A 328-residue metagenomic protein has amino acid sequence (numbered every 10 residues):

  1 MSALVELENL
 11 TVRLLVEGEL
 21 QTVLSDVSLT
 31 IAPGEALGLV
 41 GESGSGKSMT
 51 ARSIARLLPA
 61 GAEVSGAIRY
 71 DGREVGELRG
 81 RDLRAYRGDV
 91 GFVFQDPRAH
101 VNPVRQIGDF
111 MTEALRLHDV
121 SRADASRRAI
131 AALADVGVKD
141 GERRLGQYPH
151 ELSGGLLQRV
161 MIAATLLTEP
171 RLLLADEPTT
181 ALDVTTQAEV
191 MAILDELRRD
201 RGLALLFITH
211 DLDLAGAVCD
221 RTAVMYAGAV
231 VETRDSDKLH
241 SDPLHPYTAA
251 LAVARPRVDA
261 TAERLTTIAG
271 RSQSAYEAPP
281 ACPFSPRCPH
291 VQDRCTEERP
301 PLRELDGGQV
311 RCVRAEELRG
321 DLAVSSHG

Functional and structural regions predicted by a protein language model:
L20, K139-L145, T233-G328: Short catalytic/signature loops enriched in Gly
R56, P178, L182-E263: P-loop NTP-binding/switch modules centered on Walker-like glycine-rich loops
L58-P59, V75-G91, D109, L117 (+2 more regions): ABC ATPase NBD coupling module
E63-E74: Conserved ABC transporter NBD signature motif
Q147-L152, L156: Conserved ABC ATPase signature
L167-R171: A short, proline-enriched helix->beta-strand linker immediately N-terminal to the Walker B motif in ABC-type P-loop
